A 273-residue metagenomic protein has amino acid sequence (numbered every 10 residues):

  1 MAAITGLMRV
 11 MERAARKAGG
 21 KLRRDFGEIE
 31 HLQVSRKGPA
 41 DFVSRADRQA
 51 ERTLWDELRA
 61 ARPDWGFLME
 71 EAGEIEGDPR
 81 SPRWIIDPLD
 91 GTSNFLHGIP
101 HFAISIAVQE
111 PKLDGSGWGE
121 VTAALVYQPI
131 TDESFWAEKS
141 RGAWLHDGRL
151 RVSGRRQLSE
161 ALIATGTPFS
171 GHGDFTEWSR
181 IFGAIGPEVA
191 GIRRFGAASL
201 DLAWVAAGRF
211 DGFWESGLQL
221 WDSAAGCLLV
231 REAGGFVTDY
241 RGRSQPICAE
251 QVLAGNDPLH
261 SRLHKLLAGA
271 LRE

Functional and structural regions predicted by a protein language model:
M1-L89, F236, P258-L259, K265 (+1 more regions): N-terminal subdomain of lithium-sensitive/metallo-dependent phosphomonoesterases centered on the IMPase/IPPase/PAP
M11, A15-A18, A124, A143 (+2 more regions): Small-residue (primarily alanine) positions within well-ordered alpha-helices, especially packing/interaction faces
L22, D47, L58, T92 (+6 more regions): Residue-level signal for inorganic ion chemistry
V34, R59, E74-G77, V126 (+3 more regions): Short secondary-structure boundary/capping segments
R48, R52, E71, P88-G91 (+6 more regions): Generic detector of well-ordered alpha-helical packing
D78-W144: DPxDG-like acidic metal-binding loop motif
H146-R149: Short strand-turn-strand beta-turns centered on an Asx-Gly dipeptide
R151-E273: An extended, acidic
